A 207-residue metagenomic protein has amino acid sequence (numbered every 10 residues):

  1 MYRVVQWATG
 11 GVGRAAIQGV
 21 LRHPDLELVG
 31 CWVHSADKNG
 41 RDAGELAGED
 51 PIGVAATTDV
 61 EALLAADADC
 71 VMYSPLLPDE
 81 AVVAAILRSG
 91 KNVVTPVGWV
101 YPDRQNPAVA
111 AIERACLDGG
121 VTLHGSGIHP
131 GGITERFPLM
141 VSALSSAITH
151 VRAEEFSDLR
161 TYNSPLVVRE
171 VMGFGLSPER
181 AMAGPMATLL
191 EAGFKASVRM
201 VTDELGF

Functional and structural regions predicted by a protein language model:
M1-S89: N-terminal glycine-/serine-/threonine-rich beta1-alpha1-beta2 phosphate-ribose binding loop of Rossmann-like
R3, W7, S142-F207: Active-site-lining helix/loop region of Rossmann-like oxidoreductase modules
V82, I112, S197-V198: Aromatic/hydrophobic pocket-lining residues that form π-stacking "cages" and hydrophobic walls in ligand
N92-V94: A short hydrophobic/small-residue beta-strand
P96-G98, G127: Short beta->alpha connector loops at strand-helix junctions that form conserved, small/polar/Pro-enriched
G98-V121: Rossmann-fold NAD(P)-binding glycine/threonine-rich loop
G132-L144: Alpha-helical support elements that line or immediately flank enzyme active sites and cofactor-binding pockets
